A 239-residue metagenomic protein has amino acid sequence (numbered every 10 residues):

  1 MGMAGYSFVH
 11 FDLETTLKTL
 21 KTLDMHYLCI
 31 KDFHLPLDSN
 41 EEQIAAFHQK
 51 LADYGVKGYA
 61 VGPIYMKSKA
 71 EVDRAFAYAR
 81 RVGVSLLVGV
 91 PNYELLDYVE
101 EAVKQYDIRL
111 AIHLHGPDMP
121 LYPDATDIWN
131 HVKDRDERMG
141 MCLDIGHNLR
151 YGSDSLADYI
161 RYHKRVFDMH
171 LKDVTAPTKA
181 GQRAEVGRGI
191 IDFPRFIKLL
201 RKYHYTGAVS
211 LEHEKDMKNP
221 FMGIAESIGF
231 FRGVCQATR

Functional and structural regions predicted by a protein language model:
M1, G5, V9-H26, A125 (+2 more regions): Histidine-acidic metal/acid-base catalytic patches
M1-L86, K104, K164, I228-R239: N-terminal pre-domain/capping segments
A4-Y6, K31, G62-I64, V90-Y93 (+4 more regions): Active-site-proximal beta-strand/loop segments in catalytic clefts of secreted hydrolases
E14-L17, K50, Y54-M141, L149-Y151 (+1 more regions): Active-site acidic/histidine proton-transfer and metal-coordination neighborhood in alpha/beta enzyme cores
L35-P36, D118-M119, N148-L149, A176-P177: Short gly/pro/ser/thr-enriched loop/turn and capping motifs at secondary-structure boundaries
L37, I44, V72, G89 (+3 more regions): Flexible, glycine- and charge-enriched loops at secondary-structure boundaries
